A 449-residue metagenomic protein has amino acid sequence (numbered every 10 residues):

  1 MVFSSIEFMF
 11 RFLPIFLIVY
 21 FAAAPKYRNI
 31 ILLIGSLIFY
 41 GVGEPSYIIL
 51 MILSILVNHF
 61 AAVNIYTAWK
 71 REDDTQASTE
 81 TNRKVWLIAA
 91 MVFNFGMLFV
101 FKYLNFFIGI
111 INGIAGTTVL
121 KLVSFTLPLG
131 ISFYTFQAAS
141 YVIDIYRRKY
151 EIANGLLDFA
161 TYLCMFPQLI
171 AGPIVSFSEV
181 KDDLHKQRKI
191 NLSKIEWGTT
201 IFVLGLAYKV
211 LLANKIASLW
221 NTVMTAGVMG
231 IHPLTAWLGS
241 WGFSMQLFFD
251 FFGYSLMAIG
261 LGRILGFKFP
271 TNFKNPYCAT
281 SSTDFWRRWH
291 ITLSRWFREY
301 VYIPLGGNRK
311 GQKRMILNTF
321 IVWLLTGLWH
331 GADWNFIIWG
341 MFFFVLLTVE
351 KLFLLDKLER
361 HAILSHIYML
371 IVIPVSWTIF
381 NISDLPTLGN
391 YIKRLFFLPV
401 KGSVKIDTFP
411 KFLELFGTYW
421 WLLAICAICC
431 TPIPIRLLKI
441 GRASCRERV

Functional and structural regions predicted by a protein language model:
M1-R436, I440-R448: Membrane-embedded transmembrane alpha-helical bundles that form the catalytic cores of multi-pass lipid-modifying
